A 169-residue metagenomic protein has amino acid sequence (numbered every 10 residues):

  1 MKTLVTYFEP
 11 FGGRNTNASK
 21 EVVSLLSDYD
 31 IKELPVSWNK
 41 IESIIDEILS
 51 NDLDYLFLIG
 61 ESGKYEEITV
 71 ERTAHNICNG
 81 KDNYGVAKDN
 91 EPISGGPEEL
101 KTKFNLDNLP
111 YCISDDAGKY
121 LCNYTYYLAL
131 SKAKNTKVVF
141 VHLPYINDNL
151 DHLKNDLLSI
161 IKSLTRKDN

Functional and structural regions predicted by a protein language model:
M1-K119, L130-N135, Y145, N149-D168: N-terminal catalytic or cofactor-binding beta/alpha core of small enzyme domains
T125-Y126: Active-site-adjacent betaalpha module
